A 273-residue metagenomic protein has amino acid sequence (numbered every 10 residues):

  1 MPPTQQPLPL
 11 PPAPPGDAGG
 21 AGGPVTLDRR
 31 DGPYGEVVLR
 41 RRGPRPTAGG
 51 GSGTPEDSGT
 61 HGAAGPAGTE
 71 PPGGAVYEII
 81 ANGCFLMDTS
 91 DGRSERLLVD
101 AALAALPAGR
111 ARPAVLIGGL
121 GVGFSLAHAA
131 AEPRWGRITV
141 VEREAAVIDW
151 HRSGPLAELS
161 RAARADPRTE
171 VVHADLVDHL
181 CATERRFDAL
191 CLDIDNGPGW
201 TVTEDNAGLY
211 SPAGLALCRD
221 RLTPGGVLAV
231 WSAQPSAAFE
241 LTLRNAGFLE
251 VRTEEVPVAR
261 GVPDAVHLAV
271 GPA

Functional and structural regions predicted by a protein language model:
M1-P133, E144-W150: Class I S-adenosylmethionine
P2, G92-L222, V230-A233, A246 (+2 more regions): The AdoMet/dcAdoMet-binding core of the Class I SAM-like
L10-V25, R29-R30, Q234-V270: Active-site capping/gating segments
R41-G43, V270-A273: Short beta-strand-to-coil "C-cap" segments at the C-terminal boundary of structured domains/repeats, marking
G226: Glycine-centered, small-residue-biased loops immediately flanking beta-strands in adenine/cofactor-binding cores
